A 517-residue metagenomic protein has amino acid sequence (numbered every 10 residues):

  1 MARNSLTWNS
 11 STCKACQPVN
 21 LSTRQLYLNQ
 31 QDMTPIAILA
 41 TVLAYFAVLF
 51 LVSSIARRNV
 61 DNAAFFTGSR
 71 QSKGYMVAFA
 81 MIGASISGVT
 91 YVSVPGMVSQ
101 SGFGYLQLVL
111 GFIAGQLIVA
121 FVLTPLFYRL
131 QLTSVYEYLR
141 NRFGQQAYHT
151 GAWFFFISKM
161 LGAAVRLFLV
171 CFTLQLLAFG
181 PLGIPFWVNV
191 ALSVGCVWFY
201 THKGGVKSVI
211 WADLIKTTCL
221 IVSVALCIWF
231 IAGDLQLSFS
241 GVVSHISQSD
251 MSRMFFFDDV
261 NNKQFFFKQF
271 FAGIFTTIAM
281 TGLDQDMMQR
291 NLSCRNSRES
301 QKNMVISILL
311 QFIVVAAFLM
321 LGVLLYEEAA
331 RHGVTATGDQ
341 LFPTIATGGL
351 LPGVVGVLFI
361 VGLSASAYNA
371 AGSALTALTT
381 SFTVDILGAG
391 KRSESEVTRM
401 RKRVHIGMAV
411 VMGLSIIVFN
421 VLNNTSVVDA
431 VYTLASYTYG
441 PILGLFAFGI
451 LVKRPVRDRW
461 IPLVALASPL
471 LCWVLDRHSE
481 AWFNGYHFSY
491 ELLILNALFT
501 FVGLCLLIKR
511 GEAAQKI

Functional and structural regions predicted by a protein language model:
A2-N4, V19: Short amphipathic, helix-prone segments within low-complexity/disordered or flexible regions
C13-C16: Cysteine-centered motifs
P18, Q25-L26, Q31: Cationic, low-complexity basic patches in intrinsically disordered or flexible, solvent-exposed regions
N29-I517: Membrane-embedded helix-loop-helix hairpins and adjacent transmembrane boundary segments in multi-pass transporters
